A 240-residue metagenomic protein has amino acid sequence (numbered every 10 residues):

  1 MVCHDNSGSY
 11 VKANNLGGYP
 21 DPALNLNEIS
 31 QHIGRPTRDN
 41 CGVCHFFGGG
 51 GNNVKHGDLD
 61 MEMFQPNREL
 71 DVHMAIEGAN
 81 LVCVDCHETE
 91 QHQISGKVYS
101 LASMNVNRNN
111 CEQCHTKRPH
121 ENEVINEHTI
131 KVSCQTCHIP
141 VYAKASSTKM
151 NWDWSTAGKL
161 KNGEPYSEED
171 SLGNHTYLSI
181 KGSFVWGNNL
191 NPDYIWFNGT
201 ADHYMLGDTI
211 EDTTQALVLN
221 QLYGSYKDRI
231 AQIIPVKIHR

Functional and structural regions predicted by a protein language model:
M1, D5-K12, Y19-R240: C-type cytochrome heme-c attachment and multiheme electron-transfer modules
